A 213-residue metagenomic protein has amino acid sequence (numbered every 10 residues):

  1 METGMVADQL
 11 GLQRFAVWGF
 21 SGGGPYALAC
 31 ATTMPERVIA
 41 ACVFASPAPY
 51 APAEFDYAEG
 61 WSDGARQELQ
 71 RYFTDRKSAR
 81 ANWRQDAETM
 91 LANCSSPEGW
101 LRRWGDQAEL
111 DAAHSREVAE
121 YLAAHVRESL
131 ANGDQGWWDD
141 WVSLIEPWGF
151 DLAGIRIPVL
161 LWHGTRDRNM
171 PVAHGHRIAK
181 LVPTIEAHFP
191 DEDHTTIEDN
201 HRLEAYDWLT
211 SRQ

Functional and structural regions predicted by a protein language model:
M1-F15: Conserved acidic catalytic loop of the alpha/beta-hydrolase fold
R14-D56: Conserved hydrolase catalytic core segment
S62-F150: Alpha/beta-hydrolase
E146-R156, V172: The feature captures the conserved acid-bearing segment of alpha/beta-hydrolase catalytic domains
I155, L161-H163, D167: Short beta-strand/loop motif that positions the catalytic acidic residue of the alpha/beta-hydrolase fold
R168-H174: Conserved alpha/beta-hydrolase "acid-adjacent" motif
T184-Q213: Catalytic active-site module of serine/aspartate enzymes centered on a nucleophile-bearing elbow/loop
